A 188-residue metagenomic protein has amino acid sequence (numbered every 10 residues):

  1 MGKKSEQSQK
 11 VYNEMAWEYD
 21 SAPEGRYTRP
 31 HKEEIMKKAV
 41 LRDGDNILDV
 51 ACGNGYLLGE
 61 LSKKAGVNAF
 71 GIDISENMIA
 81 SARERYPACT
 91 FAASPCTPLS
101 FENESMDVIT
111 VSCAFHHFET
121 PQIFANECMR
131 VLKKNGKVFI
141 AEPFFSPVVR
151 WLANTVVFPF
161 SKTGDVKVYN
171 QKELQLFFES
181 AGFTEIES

Functional and structural regions predicted by a protein language model:
M1-V40, Y56-E60, M78-S81: Conserved class I S-adenosyl-L-methionine
K4, A22-R26, L57, I140-A181 (+1 more regions): C-terminal alpha-helical "lid/dimerization" subdomain adjacent to the S-adenosyl-L-methionine
G44, M106-D107: Local beta-strand N-terminus motif with an aromatic residue
N46, G136-K137: Short glycine-centered segments of the SAM/dcSAM-binding site in methyltransferase folds
L48-V50, N54-P98: Class I SAM-dependent methyltransferase SAM/SAH-binding core
T110: A conserved beta-strand element that flanks and buttresses the S-adenosyl-L-methionine
C113-A114: Short catalytic micro-motifs in class I SAM-dependent methyltransferases
Q122-K134: A short glycine-rich, Lys/Arg-flanked "PGG" loop and its adjoining helix->strand segment in the class I
